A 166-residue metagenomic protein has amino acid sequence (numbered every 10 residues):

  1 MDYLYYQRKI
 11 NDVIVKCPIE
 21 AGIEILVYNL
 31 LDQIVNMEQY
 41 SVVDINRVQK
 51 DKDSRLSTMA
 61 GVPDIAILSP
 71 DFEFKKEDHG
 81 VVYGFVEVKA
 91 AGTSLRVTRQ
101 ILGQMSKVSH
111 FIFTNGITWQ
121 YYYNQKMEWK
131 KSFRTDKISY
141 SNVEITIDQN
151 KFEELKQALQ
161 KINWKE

Functional and structural regions predicted by a protein language model:
M1-H110, Y122-E166: A short, conserved, highly charged catalytic patch centered on acidic carboxylates
G116: Carbohydrate-associated surface elements
